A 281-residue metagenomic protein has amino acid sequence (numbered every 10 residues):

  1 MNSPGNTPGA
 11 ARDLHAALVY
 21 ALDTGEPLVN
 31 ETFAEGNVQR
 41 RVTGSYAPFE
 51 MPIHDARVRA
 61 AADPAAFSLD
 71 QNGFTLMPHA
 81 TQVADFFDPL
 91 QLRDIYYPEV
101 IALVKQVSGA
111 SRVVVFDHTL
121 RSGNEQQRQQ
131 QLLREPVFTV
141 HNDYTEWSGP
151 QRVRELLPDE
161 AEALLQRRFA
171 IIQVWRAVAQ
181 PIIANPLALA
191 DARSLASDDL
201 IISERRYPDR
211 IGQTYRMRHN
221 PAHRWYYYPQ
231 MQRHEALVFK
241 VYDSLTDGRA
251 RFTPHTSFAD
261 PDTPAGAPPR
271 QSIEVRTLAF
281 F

Functional and structural regions predicted by a protein language model:
N2, N6-P229, G266: Non-heme Fe(II) oxygenase catalytic core, chiefly the N-lobe of the double-stranded beta-helix
Q213-F281: Catalytic core of Fe(II)/2-oxoglutarate
